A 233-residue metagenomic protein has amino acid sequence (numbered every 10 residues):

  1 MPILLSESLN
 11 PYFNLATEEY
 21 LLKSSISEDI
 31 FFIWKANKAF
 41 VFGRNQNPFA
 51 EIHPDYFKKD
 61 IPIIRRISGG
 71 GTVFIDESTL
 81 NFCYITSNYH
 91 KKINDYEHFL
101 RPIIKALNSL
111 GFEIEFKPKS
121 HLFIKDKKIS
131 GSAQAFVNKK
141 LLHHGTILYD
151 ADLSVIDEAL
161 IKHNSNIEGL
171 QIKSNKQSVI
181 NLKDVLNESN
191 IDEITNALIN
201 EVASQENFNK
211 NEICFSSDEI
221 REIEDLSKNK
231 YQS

Functional and structural regions predicted by a protein language model:
M1-H53, H163-N166, K173-S233: Active-site loop/lid in soluble adenylation, ligation, and acyl-transfer enzymes
S6-E7, K35, R44, R65-I67 (+2 more regions): Pocket-edge structural micro-motifs
S24-S25, F32-K35, Y56, R66 (+2 more regions): Solvent-exposed alpha-helices and their adjacent loops that cap or buttress functional pockets in soluble metabolic
N45, G71-V73, A133: Gly/Ser/Thr-rich beta-alpha loop segments that engage phosphate groups in nucleotides
D55-I85: A glycine-rich, hydrophobic loop/mini-helix early in the fold
E77-I194, L198-E201, E219-S233: Catalytic beta-strand/loop module used to bind and position nucleotide/cofactor moieties in cofactor-attachment
